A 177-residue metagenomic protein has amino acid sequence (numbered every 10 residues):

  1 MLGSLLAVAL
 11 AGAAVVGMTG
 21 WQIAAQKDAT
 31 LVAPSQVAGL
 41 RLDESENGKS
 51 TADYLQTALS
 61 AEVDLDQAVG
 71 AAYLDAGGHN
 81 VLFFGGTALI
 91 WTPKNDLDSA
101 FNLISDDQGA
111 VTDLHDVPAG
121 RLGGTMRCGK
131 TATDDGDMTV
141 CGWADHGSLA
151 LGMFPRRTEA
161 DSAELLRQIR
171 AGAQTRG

Functional and structural regions predicted by a protein language model:
M1-K27: Hydrophobic single-pass membrane-targeting/anchoring helices
M18-N47: N-terminal hydrophobic targeting segments that direct proteins to the cell envelope
Q36-D66: Short extracytoplasmic
G70-N95: A short acidic-to-branched-hydrophobic micro-motif
D98-G136: Short Gly/Thr-rich strand-loop-strand
D106, R170-T175: Sec-exported extracytoplasmic/periplasmic mature domains
G109, R156-T158, G177: A short, surface-exposed interaction/processing loop segment used at functional sites
G124-R170: A short, solvent-exposed beta-edge/loop patch
